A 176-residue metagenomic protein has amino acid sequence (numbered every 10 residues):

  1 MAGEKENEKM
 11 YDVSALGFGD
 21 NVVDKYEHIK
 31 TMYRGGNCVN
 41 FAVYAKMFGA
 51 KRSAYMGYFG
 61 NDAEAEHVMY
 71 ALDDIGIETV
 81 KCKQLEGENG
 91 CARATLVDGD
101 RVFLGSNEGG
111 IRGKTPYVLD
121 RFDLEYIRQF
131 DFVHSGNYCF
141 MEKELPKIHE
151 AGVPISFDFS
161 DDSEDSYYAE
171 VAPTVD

Functional and structural regions predicted by a protein language model:
A2-M32: Positively charged, low-complexity intrinsically disordered leader regions
S14, K51-A54, E78, P154 (+1 more regions): Residues at the starts of beta-strands that form the adenosine-phosphate
F18-D20, G57, S135-G136, F157: Active-site flanking residues adjacent to catalytic metal/cofactor-binding acidic residues
V23-H28, K51-F132: Conserved N-terminal subdomain of the carbohydrate kinase-like
T31-M47: Short catalytic helix/loop segments, enriched in acidic residues and glycine and frequently bearing histidine
C38-V39, E108-G110, F159-E164: Short, acidic/turn-prone active-site loops that include or flank metal/cofactor- and phosphate-binding residues
K46, D73, H149: Anion (oxyanion) recognition and catalysis
D131-D176: Conserved beta-alpha-beta core of the PfkB/ribokinase-like small-molecule kinase fold
